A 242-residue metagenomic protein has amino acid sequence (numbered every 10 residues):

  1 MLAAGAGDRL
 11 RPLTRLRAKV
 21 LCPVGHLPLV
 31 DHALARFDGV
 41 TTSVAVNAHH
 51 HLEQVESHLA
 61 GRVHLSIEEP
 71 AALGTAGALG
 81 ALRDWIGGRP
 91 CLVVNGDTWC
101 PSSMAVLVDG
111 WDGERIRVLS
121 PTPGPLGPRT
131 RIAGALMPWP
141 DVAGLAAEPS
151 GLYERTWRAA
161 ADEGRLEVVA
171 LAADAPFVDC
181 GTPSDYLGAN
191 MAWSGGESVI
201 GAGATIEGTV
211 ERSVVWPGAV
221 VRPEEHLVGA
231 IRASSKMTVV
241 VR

Functional and structural regions predicted by a protein language model:
M1, R9, P23-M104, S235-K236 (+1 more regions): Conserved N-terminal catalytic core of the sugar/cofactor nucleotidyltransferase
A4: The conserved beta1-alpha1 loop
R15-V20: Short alpha-helical oligomerization interface
V30-L34, G77-A81, S102-V106, R155-W157 (+3 more regions): A generic local structural motif
L34-G39, V55-A60, L82, I86 (+5 more regions): Alpha-helix C-terminal capping segments
G61-S66, G113-E114, P125-I132, S213: Active-site regions of enzymes building and remodeling cell-envelope glycoconjugates
C91-L92, W99-D112, T122-N190: Catalytic-core segments of class I nucleotidyltransferases/pyrophosphorylases that form NMP-activated intermediates
W193-R242: Structural signal for interior beta-strand "rungs" in well-ordered beta-sheet cores of soluble enzyme domains
